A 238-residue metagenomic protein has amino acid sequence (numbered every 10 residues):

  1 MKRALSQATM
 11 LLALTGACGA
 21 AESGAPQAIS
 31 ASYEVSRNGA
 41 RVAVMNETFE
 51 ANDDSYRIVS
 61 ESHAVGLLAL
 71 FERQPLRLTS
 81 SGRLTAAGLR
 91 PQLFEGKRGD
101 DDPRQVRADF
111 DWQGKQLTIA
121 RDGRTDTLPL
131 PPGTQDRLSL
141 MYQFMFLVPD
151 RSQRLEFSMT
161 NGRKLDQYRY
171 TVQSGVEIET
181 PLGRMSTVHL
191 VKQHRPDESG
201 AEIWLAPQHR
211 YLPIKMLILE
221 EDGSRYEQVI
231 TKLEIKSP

Functional and structural regions predicted by a protein language model:
M1-T9: Bacterial N-terminal signal peptides that target proteins for export
R3, S23, D126-L128, R210: Compositionally biased, intrinsically disordered/low-complexity regions enriched for serine, proline and threonine
A8, E61, T134-L138, E227: Low-complexity, intrinsically disordered regions enriched in charged/polar residues
L11-A21: Hydrophobic h-region of N-terminal signal peptides that target proteins for export in Gram-negative bacteria
A21-W112, F146-P238: Acidic, serine/threonine-rich low-complexity disordered tracts
D101-F144: Hydrophobic, well-structured mid-protein blocks that either form specific transmembrane helices
